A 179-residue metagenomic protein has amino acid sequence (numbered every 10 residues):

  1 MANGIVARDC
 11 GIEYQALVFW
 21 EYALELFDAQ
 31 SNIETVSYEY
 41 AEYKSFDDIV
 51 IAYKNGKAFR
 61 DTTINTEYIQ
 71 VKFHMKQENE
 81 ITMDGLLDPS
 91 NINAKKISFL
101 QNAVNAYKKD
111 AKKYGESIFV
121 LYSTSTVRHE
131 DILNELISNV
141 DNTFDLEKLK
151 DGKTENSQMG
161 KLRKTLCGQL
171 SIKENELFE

Functional and structural regions predicted by a protein language model:
M1-I12, T63-E179: Acidic metal-coordinating catalytic centers involved in nucleic-acid phosphodiester chemistry
V6-T82: Catalytic centers of nucleases
